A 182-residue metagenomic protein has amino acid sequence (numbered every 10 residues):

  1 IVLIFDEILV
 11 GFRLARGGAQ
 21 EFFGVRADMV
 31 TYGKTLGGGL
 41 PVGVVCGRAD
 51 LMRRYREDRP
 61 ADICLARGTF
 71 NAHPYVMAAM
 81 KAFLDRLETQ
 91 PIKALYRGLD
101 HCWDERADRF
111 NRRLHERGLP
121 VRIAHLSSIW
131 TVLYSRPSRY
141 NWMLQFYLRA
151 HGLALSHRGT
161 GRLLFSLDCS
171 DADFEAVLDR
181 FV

Functional and structural regions predicted by a protein language model:
I1-V182: Conserved N-terminal phosphate-binding loop of PLP-dependent enzymes in the Aspartate aminotransferase
